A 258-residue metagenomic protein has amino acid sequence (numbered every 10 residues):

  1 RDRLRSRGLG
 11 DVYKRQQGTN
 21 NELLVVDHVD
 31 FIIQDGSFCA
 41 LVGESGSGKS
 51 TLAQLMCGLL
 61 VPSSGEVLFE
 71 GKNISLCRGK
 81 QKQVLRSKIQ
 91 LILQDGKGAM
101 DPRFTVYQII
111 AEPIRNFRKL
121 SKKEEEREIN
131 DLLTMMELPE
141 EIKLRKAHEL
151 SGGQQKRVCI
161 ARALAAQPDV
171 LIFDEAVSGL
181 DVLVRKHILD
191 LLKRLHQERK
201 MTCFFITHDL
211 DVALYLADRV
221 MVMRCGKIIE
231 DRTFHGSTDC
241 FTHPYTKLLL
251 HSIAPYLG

Functional and structural regions predicted by a protein language model:
R1-Y13: Single conserved hydrophobic/aromatic residue that forms the stacking wall/gate of nucleotide- or nucleobase-binding
C57: Helix-to-loop junction immediately C-terminal to a conserved catalytic motif
G65-N73, E230: Conserved ABC transporter NBD signature motif
K123-E141, L250: Conserved ABC ATPase "signature" region
K146-L150, Q154: Conserved ABC ATPase signature
A213-Y215: A short, surface-exposed alpha-helical micro-motif characterized by mixed small hydrophobic and charged/polar residues
